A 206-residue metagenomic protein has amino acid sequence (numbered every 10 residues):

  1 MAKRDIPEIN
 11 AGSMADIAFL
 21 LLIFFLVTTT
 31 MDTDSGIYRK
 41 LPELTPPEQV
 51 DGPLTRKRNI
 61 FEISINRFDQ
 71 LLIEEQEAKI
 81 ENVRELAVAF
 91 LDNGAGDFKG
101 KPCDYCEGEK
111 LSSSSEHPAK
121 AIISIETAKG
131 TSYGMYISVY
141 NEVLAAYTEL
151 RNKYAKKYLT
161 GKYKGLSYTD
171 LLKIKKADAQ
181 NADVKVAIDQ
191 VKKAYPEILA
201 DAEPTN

Functional and structural regions predicted by a protein language model:
M1-K40: Short terminal targeting/anchoring segments
D32-N206: Long, low-hydrophobicity, acidic/polar, solvent-exposed interaction domains
